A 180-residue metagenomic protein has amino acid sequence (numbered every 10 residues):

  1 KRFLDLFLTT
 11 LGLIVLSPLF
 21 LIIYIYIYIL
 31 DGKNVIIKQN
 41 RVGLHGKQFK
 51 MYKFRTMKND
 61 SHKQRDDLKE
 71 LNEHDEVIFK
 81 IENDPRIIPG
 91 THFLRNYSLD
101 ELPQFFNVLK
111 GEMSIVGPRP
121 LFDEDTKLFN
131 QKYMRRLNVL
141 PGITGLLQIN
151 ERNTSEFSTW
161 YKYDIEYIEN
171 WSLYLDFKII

Functional and structural regions predicted by a protein language model:
K1-H62, L173, K178-I180: A hydrophobic, helix-centered structural microdomain
M57-Q64, R152-E156: Active-site/binding-pocket entry motifs
D60-K69, P118, F122-E124: Cytochrome P450 core scaffold surrounding the K-helix E-X-X-R motif and the conserved "meander" helix-loop region
R65-N83, N170: Short, solvent-exposed cationic patches
K69-H74, F129-N130, K162: Short glycine/proline- and charge-enriched loop/turn segments that cap or connect secondary-structure elements
V77-V139, I180: A short, structured surface patch at a secondary-structure boundary
E82, K132-I180: C-terminal terminal-structure detector
